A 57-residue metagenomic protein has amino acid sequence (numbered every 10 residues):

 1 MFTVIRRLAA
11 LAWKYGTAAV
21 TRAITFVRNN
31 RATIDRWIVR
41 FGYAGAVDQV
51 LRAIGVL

Functional and structural regions predicted by a protein language model:
M1-L57: Mature secreted bioactive peptide module from preproproteins
